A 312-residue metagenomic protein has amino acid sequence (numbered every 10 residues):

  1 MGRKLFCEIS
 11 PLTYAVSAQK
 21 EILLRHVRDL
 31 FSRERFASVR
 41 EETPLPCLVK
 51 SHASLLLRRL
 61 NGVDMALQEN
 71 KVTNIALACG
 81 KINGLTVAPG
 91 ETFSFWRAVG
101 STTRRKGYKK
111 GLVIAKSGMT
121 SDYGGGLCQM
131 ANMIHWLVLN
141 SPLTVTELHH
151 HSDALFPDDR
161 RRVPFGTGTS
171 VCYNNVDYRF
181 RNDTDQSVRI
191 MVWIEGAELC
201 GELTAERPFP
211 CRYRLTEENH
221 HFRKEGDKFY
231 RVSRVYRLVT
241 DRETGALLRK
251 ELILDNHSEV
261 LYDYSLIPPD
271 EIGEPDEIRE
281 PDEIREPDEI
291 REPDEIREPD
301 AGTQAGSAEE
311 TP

Functional and structural regions predicted by a protein language model:
M1-D276, A305-P312: Well-ordered beta-sheet/strand-loop patches within structured domains
I272-P299: Long, intrinsically disordered low-complexity tandem-repeat segments
